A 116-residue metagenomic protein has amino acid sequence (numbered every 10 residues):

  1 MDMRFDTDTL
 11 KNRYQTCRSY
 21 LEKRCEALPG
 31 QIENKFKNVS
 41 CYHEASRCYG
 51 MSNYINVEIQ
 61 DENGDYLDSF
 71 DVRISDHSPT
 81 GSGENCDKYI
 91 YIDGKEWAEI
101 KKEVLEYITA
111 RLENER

Functional and structural regions predicted by a protein language model:
M1-R4, A110-R116: Short intrinsically disordered terminal tails
M1-Y54, K88: Negatively charged, low-complexity tracts enriched in Asp/Glu with abundant Ser/Thr
R47, M51-N114: Intrinsically disordered, low-complexity regulatory segments enriched in Ser/Thr/Pro and charged residues
